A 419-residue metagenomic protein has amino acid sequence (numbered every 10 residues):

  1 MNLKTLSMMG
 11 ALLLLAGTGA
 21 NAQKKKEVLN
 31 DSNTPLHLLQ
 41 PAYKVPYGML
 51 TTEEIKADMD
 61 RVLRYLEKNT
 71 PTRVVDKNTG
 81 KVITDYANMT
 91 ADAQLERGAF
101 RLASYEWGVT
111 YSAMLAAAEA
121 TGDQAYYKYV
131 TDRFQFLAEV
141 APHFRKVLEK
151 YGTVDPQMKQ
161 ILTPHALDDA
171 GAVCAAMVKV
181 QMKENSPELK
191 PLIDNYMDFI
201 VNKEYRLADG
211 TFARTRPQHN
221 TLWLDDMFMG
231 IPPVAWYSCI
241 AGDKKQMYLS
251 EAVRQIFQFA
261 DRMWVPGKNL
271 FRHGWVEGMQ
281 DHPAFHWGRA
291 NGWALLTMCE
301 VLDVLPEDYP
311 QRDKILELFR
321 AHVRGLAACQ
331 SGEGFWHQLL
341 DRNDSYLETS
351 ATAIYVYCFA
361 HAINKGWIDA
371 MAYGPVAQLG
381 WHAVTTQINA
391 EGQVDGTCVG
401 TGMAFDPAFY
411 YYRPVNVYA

Functional and structural regions predicted by a protein language model:
M1-K25: Bacterial Sec-dependent N-terminal signal peptides
G17-G19, A138, G242, V304-L305: A short hydrophobic/aromatic micro-motif that marks alpha-helical segments and, especially, helix-coil
K24-E106, A120, A125-Y127, D132 (+8 more regions): CBM-like carbohydrate-recognition segments
A116, L340: Short, histidine-centered active-site or binding-site loop motifs used for metal coordination, general acid-base
Y127-T131, A138-W275, H282, A390-E391: Extended ligand-binding groove/face enriched in aromatic
L224-Q338, S345-V356, I368-Y410: Extended ligand-binding clefts on enzyme/binding-domain cores
